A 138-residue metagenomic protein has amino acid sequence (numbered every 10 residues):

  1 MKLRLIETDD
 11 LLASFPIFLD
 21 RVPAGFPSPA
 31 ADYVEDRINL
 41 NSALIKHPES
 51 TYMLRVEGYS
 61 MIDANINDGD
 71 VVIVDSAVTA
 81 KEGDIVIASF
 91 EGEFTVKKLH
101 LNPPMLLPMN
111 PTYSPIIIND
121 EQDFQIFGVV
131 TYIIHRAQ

Functional and structural regions predicted by a protein language model:
M1-I62, E93-F94, L101, M105 (+2 more regions): Short, positionally conserved secondary-structure boundary motifs
T51, K81-V86: Short, hydrophobic/aromatic-rich segments at coil-to-beta transitions
I66-N67, A80: Short, well-ordered loop/turn sites that connect or cap secondary structure elements
G69-D70, D84: Structural motif
I73-V74, I87: Hydrophobic beta-strand signal
A77-A80, G92-F94: Short, charged beta-turn/beta-strand-edge "cap" motif at the junction between a beta-strand and an adjacent loop
L107-F124: Short solvent-exposed strand/turn elements
